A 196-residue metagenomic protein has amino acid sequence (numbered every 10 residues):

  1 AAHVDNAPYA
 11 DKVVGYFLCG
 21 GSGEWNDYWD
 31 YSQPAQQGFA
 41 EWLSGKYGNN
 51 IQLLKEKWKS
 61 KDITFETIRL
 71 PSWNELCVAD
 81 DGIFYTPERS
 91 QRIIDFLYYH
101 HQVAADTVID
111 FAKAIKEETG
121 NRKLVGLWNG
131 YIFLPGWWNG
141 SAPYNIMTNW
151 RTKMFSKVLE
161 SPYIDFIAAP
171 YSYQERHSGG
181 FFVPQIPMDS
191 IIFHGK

Functional and structural regions predicted by a protein language model:
A1-I164, P170-Y173, F181: Polysaccharide-binding and catalytic clefts of secreted carbohydrate-active enzymes
H3-P8, Q185-F193: Short amphipathic alpha-helices and their capping/turn segments at secondary-structure boundaries
E175-P187: Extended catalytic core of nucleotide-activated donor transferases of GT-like folds
K196: Aromatic- and carboxylate-lined catalytic core of secreted/periplasmic carbohydrate-active enzymes
